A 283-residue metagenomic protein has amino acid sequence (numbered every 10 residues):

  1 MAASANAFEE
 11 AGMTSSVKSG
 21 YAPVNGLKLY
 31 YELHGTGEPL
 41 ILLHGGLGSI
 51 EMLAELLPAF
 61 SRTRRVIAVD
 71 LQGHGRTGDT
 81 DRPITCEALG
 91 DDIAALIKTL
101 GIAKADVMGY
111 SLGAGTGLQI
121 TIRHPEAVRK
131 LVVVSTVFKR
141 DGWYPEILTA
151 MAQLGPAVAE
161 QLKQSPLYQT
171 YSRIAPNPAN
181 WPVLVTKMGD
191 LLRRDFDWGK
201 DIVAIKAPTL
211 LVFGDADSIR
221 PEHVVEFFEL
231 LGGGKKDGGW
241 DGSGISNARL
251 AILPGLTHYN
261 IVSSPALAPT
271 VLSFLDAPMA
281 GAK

Functional and structural regions predicted by a protein language model:
M1-L40, T63-R64, D276-K283: Alpha/beta-hydrolase fold catalytic core
L27-G78: Conserved HGGG/HGGXW glycine-rich cap/lid loop of the alpha/beta-hydrolase fold
I67-M108: Active-site loop/oxyanion-hole signature of alpha/beta-hydrolase fold enzymes
G115-R123, R129-Y168: Flexible "cap/lid" loop of the alpha/beta hydrolase fold
V185-D201: Active-site nucleophile elbow and catalytic-triad environment of alpha/beta-hydrolase enzymes
I205, L211-F213: Short beta-strand/loop motif that positions the catalytic acidic residue of the alpha/beta-hydrolase fold
S218-E226, K235: Conserved alpha/beta-hydrolase "acid-adjacent" motif
G238, G242-K283: Catalytic active-site module of serine/aspartate enzymes centered on a nucleophile-bearing elbow/loop
